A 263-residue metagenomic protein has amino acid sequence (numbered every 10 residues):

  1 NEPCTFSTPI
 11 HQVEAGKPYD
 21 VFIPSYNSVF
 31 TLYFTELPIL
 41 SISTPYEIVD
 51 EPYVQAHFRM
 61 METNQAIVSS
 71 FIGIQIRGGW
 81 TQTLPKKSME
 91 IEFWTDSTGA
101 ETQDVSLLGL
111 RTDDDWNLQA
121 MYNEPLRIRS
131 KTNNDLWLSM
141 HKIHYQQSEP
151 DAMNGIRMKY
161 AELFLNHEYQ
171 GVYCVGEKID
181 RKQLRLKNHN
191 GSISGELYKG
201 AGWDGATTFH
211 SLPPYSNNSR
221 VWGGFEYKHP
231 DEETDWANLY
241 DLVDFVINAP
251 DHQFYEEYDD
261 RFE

Functional and structural regions predicted by a protein language model:
E2-Y19: Serine/threonine-rich, repeat-prone extracellular segments and beta-strand-based repeat modules of secreted/surface
D20-P24: Extracellular recognition modules
S25-N27, E62-N64, H167: Residue-level detection of beta-strand-connecting loop/turn positions
Y26-F34: Edge beta-strands of extracellular beta-sandwich domains
Y33-G78: Hydrophobic alpha-helical membrane-insertion signals
T95-A100, D104-S106, L110-N123, R127 (+2 more regions): Internal "kinase-insert"/substrate-recognition segments embedded within catalytic cores of ATP-dependent enzymes
M121, P125-F164: A conserved helix-loop-beta module that forms one wall/lid of the active-site cleft in ATP-utilizing catalytic domains
